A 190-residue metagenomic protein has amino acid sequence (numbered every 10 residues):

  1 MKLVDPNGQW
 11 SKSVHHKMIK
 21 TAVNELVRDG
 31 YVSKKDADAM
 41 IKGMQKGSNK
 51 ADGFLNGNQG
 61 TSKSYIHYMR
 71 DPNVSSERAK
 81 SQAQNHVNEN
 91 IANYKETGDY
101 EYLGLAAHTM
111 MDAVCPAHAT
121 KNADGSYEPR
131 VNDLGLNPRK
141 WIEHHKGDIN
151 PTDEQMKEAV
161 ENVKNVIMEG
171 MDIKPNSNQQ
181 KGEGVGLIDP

Functional and structural regions predicted by a protein language model:
M1-S11: Short turn/helix-capping motifs enriched in Asx and small/polar residues
W10-G104, T109, P116-P190: N-terminal, motif-rich segments that launch catalysis or mediate targeting to/interaction with membranes, typified by
